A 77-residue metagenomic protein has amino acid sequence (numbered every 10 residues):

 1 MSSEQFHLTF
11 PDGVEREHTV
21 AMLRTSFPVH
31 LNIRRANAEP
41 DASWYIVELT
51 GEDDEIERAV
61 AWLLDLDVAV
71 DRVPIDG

Functional and structural regions predicted by a protein language model:
M1-G77: Long, contiguous binding/interaction regions
